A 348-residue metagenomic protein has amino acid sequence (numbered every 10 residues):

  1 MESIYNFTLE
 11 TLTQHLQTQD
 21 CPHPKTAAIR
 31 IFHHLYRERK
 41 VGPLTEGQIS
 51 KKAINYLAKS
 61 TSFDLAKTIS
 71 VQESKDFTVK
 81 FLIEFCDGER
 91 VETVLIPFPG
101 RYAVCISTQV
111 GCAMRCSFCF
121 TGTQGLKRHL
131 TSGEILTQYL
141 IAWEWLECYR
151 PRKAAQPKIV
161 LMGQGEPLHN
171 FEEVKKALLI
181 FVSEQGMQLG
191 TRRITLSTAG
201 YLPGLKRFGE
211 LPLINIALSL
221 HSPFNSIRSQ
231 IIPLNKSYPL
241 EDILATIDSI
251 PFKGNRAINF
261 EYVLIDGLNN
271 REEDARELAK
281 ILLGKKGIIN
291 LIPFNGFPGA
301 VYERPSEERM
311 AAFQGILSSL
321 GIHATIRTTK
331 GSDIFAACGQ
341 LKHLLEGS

Functional and structural regions predicted by a protein language model:
M1-E89, P151, D248-R256, Y262-S348: Auxiliary Fe-S-binding modules of radical SAM enzymes
S74, S107-T108, S197, S219: Short linear Ser/Thr-Pro motifs
F77, Y102, A155-K158: Exposed loop/turn and edge beta-strand positions of beta-sandwich/beta-sheet ligand-binding modules
R90-L95: A short loop-to-beta-strand scaffold at the N-terminal edge of the catalytic core in hydrolase folds
P97-W143: Canonical Radical SAM [4Fe-4S] cluster-binding loop centered on the CxxxCxxC motif and its immediate flanking residues
L130, G200, T329-D333: Short beta->alpha linker loops
E144-A324: Conserved AdoMet/S-adenosylmethionine-binding subsite of the radical SAM
